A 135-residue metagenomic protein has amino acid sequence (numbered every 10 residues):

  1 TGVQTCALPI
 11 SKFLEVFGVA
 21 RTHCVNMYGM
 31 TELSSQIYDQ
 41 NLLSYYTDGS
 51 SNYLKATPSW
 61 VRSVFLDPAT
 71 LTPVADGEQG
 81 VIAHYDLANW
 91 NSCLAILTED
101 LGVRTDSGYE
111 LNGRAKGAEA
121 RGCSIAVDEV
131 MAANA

Functional and structural regions predicted by a protein language model:
T1-A135: Active-site glycine/GP-rich loop and adjacent strand/helix microenvironment that borders small-molecule binding pockets
